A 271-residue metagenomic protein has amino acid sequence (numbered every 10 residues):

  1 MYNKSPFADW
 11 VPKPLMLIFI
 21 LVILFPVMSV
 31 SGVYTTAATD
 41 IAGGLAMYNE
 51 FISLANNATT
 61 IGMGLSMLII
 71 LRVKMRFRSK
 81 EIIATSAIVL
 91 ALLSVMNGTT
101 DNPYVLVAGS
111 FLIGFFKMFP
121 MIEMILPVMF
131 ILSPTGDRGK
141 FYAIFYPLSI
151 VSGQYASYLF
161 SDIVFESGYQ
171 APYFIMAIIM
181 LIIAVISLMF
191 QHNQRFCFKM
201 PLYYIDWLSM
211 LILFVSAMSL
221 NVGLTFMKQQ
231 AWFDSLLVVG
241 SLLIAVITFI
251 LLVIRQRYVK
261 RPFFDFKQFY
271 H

Functional and structural regions predicted by a protein language model:
M1-W10: Short, Lys/Arg-rich, polar N-terminal cytosolic tail immediately upstream of the first transmembrane signal-anchor
W10-L21, P103, D206-L211, V215 (+1 more regions): Primarily residues marking transmembrane-helix entry/exit sites
V11-I70, N97, P120-M121: Extracytoplasmic
L21-F25, N57, I88-A91, F111-F115 (+5 more regions): Residue-level signature of the transmembrane alpha-helical core of multi-pass small-molecule transporters
P26-V30, M96, T100, L112 (+3 more regions): Residue-level hotspots within pore-lining transmembrane alpha-helices of multi-pass secondary transporters
A42, A46-S53, G139, A143 (+1 more regions): Small-residue hotspots at the loop-to-helix junctions and early N-terminal turns of transmembrane alpha-helices
L71, M75-Y203, W207: Helix-loop-helix hairpins in multi-pass membrane proteins, especially solute transporters
F165-H271: Hydrophobic transmembrane-helix bundles of small-molecule transporters
